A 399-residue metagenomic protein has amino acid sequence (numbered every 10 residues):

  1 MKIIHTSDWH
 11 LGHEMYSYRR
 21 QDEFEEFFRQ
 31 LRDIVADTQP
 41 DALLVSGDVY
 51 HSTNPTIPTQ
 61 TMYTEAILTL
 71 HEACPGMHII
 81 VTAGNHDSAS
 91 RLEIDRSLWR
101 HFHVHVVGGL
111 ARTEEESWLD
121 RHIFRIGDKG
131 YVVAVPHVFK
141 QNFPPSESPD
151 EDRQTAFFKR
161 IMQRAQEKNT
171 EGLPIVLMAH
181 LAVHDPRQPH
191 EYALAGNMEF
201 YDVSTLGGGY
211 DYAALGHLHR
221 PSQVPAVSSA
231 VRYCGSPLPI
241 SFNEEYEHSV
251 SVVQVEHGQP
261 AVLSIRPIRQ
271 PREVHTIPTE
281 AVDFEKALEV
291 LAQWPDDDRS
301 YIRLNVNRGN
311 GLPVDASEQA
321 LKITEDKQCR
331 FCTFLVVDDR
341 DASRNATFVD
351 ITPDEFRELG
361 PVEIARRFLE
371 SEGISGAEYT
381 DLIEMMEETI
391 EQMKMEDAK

Functional and structural regions predicted by a protein language model:
M1-L68, E72-G76, L177, E388 (+2 more regions): N-terminal active-site segment of His-dependent metallophosphoesterases
D8, F28, D48, Y63 (+7 more regions): Divalent metal-coordination and catalytic microenvironments
V35-Q39, I126-G127, K168-L173, W294-D297: Glycine-rich phosphate-binding loop signature in dinucleotide/nucleotide-binding domains
L44, H78-I80, Y131-V133, V176 (+1 more regions): A structural signal for isolated positions on well-ordered beta-strands in alpha/beta enzyme cores
P55, A83-A230: His/Asp/Glu-rich metal-coordinating catalytic cores of metallo-dependent phosphodiesterases/hydrolases acting on
I123-R125, V252-Q254, N305: Short, well-ordered beta-strand micro-motif
Y212-E280: A conserved active-site cap/scaffold subdomain adjacent to cofactor or substrate pockets
V255-K399: Accessory, non-catalytic peripheral segments of nucleic-acid enzymes
